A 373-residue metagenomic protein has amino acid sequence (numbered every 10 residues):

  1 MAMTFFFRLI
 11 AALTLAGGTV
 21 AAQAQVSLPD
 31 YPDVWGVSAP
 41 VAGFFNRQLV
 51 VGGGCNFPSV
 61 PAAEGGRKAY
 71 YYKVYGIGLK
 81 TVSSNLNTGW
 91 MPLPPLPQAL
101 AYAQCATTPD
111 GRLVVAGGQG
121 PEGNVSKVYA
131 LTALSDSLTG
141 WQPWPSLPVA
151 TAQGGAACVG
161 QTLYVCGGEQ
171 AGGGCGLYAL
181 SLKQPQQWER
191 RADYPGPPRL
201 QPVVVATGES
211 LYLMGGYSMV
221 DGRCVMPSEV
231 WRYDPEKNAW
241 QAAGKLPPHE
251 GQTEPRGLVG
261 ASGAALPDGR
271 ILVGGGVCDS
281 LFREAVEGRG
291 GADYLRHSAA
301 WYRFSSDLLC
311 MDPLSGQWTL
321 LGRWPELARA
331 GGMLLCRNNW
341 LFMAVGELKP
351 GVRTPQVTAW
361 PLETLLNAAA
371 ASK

Functional and structural regions predicted by a protein language model:
M1-R8: Positively charged n-region of N-terminal signal peptides that target proteins for export
M3, G18-A24: Extreme N-terminus of proteins, especially the signal/transit-peptide cleavage junction and the first residues
R8-G18: Bacterial N-terminal signal peptides
Q23-K373: Kelch-like beta-propeller repeat domains
